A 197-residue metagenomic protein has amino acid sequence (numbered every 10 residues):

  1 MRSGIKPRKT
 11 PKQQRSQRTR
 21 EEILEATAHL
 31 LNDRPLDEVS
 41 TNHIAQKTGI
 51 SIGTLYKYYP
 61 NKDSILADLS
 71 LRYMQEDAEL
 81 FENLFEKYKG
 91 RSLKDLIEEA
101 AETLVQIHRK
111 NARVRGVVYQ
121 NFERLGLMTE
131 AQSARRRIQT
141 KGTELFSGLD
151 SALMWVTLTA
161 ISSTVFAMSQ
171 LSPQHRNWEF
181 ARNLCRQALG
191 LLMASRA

Functional and structural regions predicted by a protein language model:
M1-R18, R196-A197: N-terminal intrinsically disordered/low-complexity leader segments
T10, H29, E38-S40, K62 (+2 more regions): Short glycine/proline-centered loop/turn elements that form peptide/ligand docking sites
K12, L31, S40-T41, K62 (+2 more regions): Amphipathic alpha-helical segments enriched in hydrophobic/aromatic and basic residues that form the DNA-contacting
S16-T27, I44, L69-L80: Generic hydrophobic, amphipathic alpha-helix propensity
R18, E22, L30-S64: Helix-turn-helix
E38-T41, I52-T54, L153, S162 (+3 more regions): Membrane-embedded alpha-helical bundles of multi-pass transporters/translocases, especially carrier/permease families
Q75-E82, D95-E98, E102-K110, G116-Y119 (+4 more regions): Amphipathic alpha-helical packing segments from all-alpha helical-bundle domains
I107, V114, E144, L158-W178 (+1 more regions): Amphipathic C-terminal alpha-helical segment
